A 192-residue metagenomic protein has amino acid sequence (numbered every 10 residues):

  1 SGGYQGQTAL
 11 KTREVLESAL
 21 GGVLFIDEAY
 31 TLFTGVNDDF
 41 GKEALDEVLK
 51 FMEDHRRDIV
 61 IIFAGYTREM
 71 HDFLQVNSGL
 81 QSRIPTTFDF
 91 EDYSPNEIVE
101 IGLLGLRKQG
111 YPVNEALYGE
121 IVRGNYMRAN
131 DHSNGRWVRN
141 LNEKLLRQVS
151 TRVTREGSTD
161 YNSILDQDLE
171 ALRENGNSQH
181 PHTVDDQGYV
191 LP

Functional and structural regions predicted by a protein language model:
S1, Y30-L32, Y66-H71, D92-I98 (+1 more regions): Conserved nucleotide-binding/hydrolysis micro-motifs of P-loop NTPases
S1-L20, K42: Short glycine-rich substrate-engagement loop in P-loop NTPases that contacts/grips substrate
L16-S18, A44-I59, G105: Substrate-engagement module of ASCE P-loop NTPases
A19-F40: Conserved P-loop NTPase "ATPase switch" module shared by AAA+ and STAND
F25-D27, D46-E47, I59-T67: Structural recognition of the conserved hydrophobic beta-strand(s) that form the central parallel beta-sheet of P-loop
D58, F73-D92: A short helix-turn-beta junction within AAA+ P-loop NTPase domains corresponding to the substrate/partner-engaging
F88-S94, I98-S163: Conserved AAA+ ATPase small/helical "lid" subdomain
R152-P192: C-terminal engagement/docking regions of AAA+ P-loop ATPases
